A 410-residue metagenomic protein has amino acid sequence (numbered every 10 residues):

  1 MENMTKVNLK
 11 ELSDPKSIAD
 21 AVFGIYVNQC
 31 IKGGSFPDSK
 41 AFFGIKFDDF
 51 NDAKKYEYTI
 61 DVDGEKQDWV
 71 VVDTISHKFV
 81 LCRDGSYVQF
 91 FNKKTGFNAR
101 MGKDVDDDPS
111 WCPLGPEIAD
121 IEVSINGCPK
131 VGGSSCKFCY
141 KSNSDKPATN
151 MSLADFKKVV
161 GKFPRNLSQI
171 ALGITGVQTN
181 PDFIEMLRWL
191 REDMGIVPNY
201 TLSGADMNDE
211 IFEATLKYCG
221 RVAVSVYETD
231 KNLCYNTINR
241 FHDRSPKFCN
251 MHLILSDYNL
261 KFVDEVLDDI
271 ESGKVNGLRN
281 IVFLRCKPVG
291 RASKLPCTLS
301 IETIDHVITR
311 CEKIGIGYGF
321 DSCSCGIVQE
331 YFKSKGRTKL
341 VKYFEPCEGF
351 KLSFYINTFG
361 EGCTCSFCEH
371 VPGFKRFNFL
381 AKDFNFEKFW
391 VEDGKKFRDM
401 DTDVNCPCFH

Functional and structural regions predicted by a protein language model:
E2-K6, K10-P15, D20, C30 (+3 more regions): A C-terminal junction/extension of Radical SAM enzymes
N3-K78, D84-G85, K94, P109-C112 (+2 more regions): Flexible mid-to-C-terminal extensions adjoining Fe-S/redox cofactors in radical SAM and related proteins
N98-M101: N-terminal pre-Walker A segment at the start of P-loop NTPase domains
D107-D155, C365-F367, P372: Canonical Radical SAM [4Fe-4S] cluster-binding loop centered on the CxxxCxxC motif and its immediate flanking residues
P129-V131, K146-A148, T179-P181, N259-K261 (+4 more regions): Short catalytic/ligand-binding loop motif for oxyanion handling, primarily in non-cytosolic enzymes, centered on
S144, I174, N250-L255, K287-C297: Surface-exposed cleft-lining segments at the edges of enzyme active sites
P147, M151, D155, T229 (+1 more regions): Alpha-helix N-cap and loop-to-helix initiation/capping positions
L153-G173, N180-R285: Radical SAM/AdoMet-radical enzyme domain recognition
